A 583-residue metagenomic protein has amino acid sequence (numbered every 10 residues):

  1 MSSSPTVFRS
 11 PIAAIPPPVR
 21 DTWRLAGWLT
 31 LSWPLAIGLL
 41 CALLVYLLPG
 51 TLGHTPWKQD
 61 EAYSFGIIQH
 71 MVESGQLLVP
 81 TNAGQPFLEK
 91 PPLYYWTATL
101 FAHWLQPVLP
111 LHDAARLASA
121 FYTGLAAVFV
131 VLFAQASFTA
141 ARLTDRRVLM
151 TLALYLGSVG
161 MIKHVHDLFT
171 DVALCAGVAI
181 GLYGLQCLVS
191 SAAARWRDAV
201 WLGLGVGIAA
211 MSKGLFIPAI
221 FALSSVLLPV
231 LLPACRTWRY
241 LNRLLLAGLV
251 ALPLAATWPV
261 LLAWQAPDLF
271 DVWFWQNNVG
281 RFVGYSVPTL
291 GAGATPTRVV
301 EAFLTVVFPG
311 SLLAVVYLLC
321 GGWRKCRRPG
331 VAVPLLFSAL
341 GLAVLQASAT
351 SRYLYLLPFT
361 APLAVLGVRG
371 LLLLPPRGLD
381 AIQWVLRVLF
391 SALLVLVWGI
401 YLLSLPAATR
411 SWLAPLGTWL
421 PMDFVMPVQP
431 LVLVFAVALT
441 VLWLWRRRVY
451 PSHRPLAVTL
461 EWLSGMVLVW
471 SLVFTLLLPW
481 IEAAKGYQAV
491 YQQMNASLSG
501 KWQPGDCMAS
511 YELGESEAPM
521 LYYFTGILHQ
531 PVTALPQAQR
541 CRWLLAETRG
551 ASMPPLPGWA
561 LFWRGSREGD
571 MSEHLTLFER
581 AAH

Functional and structural regions predicted by a protein language model:
F8, I12-D21, W196, V200 (+3 more regions): Membrane-embedded architecture of ER/inner-membrane glycosylation machinery
T30-E61, V230-L232, L249-A263: Transmembrane signal-anchor helices characteristic of membrane glycosylation enzymes that use polyprenol
W33-L39, V130-G157: Transmembrane-helix signature of polytopic, membrane-embedded enzymes that assemble or transfer cell-envelope glycans
I67-H70, K163, L204-I208, S212 (+6 more regions): Transmembrane-lumen/periplasm boundary regions of multi-pass, lipid-linked membrane glycan transferases
P92, W96, L105-V128, L168 (+1 more regions): Loop-to-helix entry region of an early transmembrane alpha helix in multi-pass inner-membrane enzymes
R116, G160-L174, G214-L215: Short acidic/glycine- and proline-prone juxtamembrane loop motifs at membrane-interface regions of multi-pass membrane
L117-A141, I180: Transmembrane-helix motifs of polytopic, lipid-linked glycan transferases
Q135-R142, G181-W201, A209, L371-L374: Membrane-interface transmembrane helices that cradle and orient dolichyl/undecaprenyl
